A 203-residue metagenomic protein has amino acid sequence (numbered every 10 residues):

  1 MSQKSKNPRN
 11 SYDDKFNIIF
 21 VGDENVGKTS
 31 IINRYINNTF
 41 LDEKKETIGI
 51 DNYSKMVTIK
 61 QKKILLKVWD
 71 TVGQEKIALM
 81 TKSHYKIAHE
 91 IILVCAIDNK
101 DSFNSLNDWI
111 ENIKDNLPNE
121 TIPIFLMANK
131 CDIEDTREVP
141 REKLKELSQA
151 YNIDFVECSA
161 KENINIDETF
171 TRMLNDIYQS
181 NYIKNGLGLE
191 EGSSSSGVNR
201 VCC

Functional and structural regions predicted by a protein language model:
M1-T29, N33-I36, T58-K63, N107-I110 (+1 more regions): Conserved P-loop small GTPase signature centered on TRAFAC-class small GTPases
I36-K63: Switch I (effector-binding) loop of TRAFAC-class P-loop GTPase G-domains
D42-E46, F103, R137-E138: Conserved catalytic-core motifs of eukaryotic protein kinase domains, centered on the activation segment
I64-A78: Switch II (G3) loop of P-loop NTPases
V68, V94, M127: Generic enzyme active-site microenvironment
V72, I97-D98, C131: Conserved Walker B
A78-K100, L106, N112-N116: Inter-motif core of Ras-like GTPase G domains
